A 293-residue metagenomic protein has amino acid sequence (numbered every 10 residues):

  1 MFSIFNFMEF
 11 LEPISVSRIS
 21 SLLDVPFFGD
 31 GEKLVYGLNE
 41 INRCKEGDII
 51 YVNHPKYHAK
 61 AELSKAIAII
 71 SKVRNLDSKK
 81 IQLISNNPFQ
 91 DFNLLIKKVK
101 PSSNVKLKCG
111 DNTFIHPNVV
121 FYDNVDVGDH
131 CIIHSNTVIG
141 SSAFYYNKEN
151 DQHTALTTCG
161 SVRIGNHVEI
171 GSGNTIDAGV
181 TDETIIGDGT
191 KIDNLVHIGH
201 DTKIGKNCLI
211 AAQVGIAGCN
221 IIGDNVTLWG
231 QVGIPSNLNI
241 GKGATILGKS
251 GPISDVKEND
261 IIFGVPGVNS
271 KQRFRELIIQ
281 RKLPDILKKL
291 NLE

Functional and structural regions predicted by a protein language model:
M1-L107, D111-N112, H130, N136-T137 (+3 more regions): Terminal amphipathic alpha-helical/low-complexity segments used for targeting or macromolecular assembly
Y51, S103-N269, F274: Structural signal for interior beta-strand "rungs" in well-ordered beta-sheet cores of soluble enzyme domains
